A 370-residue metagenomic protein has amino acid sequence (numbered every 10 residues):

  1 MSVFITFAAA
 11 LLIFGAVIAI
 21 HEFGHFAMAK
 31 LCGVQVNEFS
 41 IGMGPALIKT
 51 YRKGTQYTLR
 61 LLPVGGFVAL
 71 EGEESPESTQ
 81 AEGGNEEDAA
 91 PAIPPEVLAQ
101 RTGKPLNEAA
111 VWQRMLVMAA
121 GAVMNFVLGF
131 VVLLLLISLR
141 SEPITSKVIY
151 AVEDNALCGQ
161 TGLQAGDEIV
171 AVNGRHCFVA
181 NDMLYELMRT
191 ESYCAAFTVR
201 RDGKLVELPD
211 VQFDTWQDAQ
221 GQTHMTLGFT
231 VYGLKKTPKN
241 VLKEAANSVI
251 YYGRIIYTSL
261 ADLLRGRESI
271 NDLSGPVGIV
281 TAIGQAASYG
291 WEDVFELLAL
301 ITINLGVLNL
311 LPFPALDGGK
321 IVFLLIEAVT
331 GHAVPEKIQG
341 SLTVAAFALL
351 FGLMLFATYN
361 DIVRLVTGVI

Functional and structural regions predicted by a protein language model:
V3-I93, L311-T330: Small-residue-rich helix-interface/hinge motifs
F4, S78-Q113, V117-A120, M124-L273 (+1 more regions): PDZ peptide-recognition modules
T6-A9, I13, L300, A346-L353: Alpha-helical transmembrane segments of integral membrane proteins
S40, G65, K239-R265, V277-V280 (+3 more regions): Membrane-interacting alpha-helical segments
L47-T50, V148-V152, L325-S341, G368: Membrane interface segments of multi-pass transport proteins and intramembrane proteases
D262-G266, T302-L316: Transmembrane alpha-helix interface/packing and boundary motifs in multi-pass membrane proteins, characterized by
G290-V307: Small-residue-enriched transmembrane helix starts and helix-helix packing motifs in multi-pass inner-membrane proteins
F356-I370: Juxtamembrane boundary at the C-terminal end of a transmembrane helix
